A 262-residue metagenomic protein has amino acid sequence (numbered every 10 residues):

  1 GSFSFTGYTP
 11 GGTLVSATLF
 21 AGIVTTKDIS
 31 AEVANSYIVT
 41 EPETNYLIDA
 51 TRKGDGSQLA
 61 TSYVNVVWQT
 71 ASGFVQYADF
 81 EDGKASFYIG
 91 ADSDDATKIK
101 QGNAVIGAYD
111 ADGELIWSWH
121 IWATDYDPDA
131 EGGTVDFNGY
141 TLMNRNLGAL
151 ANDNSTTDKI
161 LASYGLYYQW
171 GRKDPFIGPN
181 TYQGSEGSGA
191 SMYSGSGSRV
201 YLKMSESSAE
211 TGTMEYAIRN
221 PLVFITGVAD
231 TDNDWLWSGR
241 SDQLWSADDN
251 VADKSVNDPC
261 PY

Functional and structural regions predicted by a protein language model:
G1-F3, V15, K100-A104: Exposed beta-strand face motif in extracellular beta-rich ectodomains
F5-G7, G22: Generic detector of N-terminal low-structure segments
Y8-S16, D112-W117: Short, exposed coil/turn segments at beta-strand boundaries within extracellular/luminal domains
T9, N103-V105, P261: Generic hydrophobic/packing signal
F20-S255: Short, compositionally biased
S255-Y262: C-terminal substrate/ligand-recognition segments
